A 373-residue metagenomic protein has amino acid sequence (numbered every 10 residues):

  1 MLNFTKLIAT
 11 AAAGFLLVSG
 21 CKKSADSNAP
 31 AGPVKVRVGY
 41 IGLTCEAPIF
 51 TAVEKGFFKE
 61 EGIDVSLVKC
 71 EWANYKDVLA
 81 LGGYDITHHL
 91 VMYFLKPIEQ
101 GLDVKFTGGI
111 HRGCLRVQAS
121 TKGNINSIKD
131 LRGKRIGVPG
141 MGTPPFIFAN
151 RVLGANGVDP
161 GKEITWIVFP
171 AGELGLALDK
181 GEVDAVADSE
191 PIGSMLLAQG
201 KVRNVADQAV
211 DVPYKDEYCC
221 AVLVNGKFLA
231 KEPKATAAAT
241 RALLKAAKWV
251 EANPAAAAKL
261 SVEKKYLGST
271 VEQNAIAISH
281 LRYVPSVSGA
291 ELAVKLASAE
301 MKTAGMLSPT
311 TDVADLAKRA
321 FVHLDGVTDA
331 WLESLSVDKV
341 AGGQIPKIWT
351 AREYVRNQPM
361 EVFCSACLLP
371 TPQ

Functional and structural regions predicted by a protein language model:
M1-I8: Bacterial N-terminal signal peptides that target proteins for export
A9-L16: Bacterial N-terminal signal peptides
C21-S24: Bacterial signal peptide processing site
N28-A171, A177, D184-E190, K201-D207 (+2 more regions): Short, glycine-/small- and polar/acidic-enriched structural segments that line small-molecule recognition paths
S66, A73-N74, N274-R282, T311-H323: Short linear loop/turn motifs
V91-M92, I167, G172-K265: Pocket-lining segment of extracytoplasmic ligand-binding domains
A230-T311: Secondary-structure end/capping motifs
K302-Q373: Conserved C-terminal helix/tail region of periplasmic/extracytoplasmic solute-binding proteins
